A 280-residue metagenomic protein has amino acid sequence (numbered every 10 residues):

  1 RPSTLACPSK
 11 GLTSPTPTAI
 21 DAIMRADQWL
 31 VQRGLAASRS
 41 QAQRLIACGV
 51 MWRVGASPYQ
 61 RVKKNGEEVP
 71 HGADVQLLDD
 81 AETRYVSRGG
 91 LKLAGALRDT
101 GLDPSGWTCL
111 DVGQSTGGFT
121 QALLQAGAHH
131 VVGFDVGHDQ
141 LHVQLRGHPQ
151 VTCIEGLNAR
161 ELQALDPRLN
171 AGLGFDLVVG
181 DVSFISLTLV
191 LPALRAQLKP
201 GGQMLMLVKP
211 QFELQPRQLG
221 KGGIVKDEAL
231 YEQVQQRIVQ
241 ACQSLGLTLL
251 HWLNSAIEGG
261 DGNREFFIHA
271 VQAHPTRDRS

Functional and structural regions predicted by a protein language model:
M24-A26, S40-L102: S4-like RNA-binding module at protein N-termini
S105-S115: Conserved class I S-adenosyl-L-methionine
T116-G127: Conserved SAM-binding loop of SAM-dependent methyltransferases across substrates and taxa, primarily the Class I
H129-V132: Short beta-strand element of Class I
F134, H138-L177, V182-I185: S-adenosyl-L-methionine
L191-G202: A short glycine-rich, Lys/Arg-flanked "PGG" loop and its adjoining helix->strand segment in the class I
P210-D227: Short, glycine-/aromatic-enriched active-site segment of Class I SAM-dependent methyltransferases
I257-S280: Core SAM-dependent methyltransferase catalytic element
